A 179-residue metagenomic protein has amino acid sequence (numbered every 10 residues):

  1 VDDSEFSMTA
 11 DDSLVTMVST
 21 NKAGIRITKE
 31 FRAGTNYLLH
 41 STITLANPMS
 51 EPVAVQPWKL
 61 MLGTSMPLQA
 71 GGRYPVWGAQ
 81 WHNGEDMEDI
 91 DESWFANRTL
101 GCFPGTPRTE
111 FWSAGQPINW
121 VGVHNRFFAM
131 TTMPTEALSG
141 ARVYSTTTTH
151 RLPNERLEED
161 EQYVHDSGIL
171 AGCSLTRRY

Functional and structural regions predicted by a protein language model:
V1-Y179: Soluble non-transmembrane domains of integral membrane proteins
